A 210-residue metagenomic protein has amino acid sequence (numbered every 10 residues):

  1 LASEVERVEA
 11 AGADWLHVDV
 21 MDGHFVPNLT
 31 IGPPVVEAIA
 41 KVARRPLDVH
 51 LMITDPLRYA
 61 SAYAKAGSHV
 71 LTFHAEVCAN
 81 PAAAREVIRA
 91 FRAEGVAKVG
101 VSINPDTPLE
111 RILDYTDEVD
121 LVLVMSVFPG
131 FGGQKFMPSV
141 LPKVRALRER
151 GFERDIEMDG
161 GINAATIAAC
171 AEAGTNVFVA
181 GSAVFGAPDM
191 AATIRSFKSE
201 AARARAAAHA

Functional and structural regions predicted by a protein language model:
A2-T72, E76-A90, V96-V99, T107 (+7 more regions): Conserved N-terminal beta1-alpha1 strand-loop-helix module at the mouth
S68, A173-V177: Conserved acetyl-CoA-binding loop of GNAT-fold acetyltransferases
T72, S102, L123-S126, E157 (+1 more regions): Conserved beta-strand segments that form the floor/walls of ligand-binding pockets within enzyme and binding domains
R154-G160: Conserved Lys-Pro-Asp/Glu-containing loop-to-beta segment of HAD-superfamily phosphomonoesterases, centered on
G161-A173: Acidic, divalent-metal-coordinating active-site segment for phosphoryl/phosphodiester hydrolysis, typified by short
